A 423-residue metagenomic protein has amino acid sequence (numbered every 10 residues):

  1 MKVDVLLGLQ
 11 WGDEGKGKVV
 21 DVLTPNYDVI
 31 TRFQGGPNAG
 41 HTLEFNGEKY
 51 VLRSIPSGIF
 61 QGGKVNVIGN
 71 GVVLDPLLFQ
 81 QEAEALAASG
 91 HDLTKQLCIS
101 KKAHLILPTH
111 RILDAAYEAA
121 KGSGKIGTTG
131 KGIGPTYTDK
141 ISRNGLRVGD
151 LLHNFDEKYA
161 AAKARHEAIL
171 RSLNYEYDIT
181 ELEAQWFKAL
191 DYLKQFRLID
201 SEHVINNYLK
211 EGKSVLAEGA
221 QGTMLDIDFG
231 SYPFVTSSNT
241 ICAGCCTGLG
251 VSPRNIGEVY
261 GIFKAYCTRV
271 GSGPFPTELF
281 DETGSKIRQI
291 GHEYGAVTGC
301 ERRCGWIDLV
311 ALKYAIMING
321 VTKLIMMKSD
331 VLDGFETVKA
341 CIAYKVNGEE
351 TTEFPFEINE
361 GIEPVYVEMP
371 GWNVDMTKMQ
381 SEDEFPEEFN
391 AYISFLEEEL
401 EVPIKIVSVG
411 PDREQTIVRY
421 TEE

Functional and structural regions predicted by a protein language model:
M1-E423: Non-transmembrane, aqueous-exposed alpha-helical and coiled segments at domain scale
